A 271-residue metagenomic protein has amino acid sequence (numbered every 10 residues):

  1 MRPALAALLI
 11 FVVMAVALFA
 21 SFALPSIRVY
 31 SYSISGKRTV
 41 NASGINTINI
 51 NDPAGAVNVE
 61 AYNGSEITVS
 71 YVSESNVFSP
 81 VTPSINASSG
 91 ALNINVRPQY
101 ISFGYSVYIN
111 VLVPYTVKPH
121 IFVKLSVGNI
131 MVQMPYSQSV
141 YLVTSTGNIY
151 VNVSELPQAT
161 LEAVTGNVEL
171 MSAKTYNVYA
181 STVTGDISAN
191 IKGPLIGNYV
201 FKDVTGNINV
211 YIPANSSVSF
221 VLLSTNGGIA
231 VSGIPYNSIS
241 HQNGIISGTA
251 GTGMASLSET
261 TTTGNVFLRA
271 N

Functional and structural regions predicted by a protein language model:
M1-R28: Secretory targeting signatures
P25-N95, G104-F122, N129-P135, S139 (+4 more regions): Short linear S-[DN]-x-LW-Φ motif typified by the pepsin-like aspartic protease active-site region
I48-I50, H120-V123, V140, A159 (+2 more regions): All-beta strand scaffolds that present successive hydrophobic residues in beta-strands
P53, N86-S88, S126, S145 (+5 more regions): Structural motif
P98-V107, N237-I245: An anionic, turn-rich surface loop/hairpin at beta-sheet edges that serves as a generic interaction/coordination patch
V127-N129, S137, G147, L156 (+2 more regions): Short acidic/polar capping segments at secondary-structure boundaries
Q133-S139, L156, I191-G193: Intrinsically disordered, low-complexity Ser/Thr/Pro-rich tracts
V151-V153, A159-T160, N167-N271: Short, surface-exposed interaction patches in beta-rich subdomains that mediate adhesion/assembly near membranes
